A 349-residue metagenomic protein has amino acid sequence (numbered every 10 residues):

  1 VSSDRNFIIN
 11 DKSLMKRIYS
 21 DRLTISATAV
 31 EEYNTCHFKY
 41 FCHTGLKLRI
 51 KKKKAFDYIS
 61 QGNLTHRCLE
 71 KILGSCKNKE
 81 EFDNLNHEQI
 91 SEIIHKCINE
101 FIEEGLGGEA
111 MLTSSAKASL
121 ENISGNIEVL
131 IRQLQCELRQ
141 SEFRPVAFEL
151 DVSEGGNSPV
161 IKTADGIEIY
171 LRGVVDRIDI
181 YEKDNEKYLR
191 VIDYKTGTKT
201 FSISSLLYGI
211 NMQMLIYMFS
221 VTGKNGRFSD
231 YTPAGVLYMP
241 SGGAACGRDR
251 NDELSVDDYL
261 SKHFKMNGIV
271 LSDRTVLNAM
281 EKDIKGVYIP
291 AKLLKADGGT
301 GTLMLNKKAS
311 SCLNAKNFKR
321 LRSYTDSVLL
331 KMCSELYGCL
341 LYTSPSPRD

Functional and structural regions predicted by a protein language model:
V1-S344, R348: Structural signature of nuclease core domains in nucleic-acid processing machines
